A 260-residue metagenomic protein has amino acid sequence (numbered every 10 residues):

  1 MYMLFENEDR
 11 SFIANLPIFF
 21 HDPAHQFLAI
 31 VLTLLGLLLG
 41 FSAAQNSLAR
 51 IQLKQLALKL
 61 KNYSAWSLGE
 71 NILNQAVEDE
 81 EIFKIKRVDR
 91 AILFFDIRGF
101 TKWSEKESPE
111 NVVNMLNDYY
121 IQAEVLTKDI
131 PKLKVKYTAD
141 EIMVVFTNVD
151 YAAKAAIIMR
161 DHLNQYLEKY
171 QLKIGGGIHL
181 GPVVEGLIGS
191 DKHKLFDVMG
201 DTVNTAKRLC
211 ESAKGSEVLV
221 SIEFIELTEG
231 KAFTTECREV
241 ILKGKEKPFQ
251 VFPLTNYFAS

Functional and structural regions predicted by a protein language model:
M1-D9: Juxtamembrane segments at transmembrane-helix boundaries in multi-pass signal-transduction membrane proteins
F12-V88: Regulatory cytosolic signal-relay segments
D79-K154: Catalytic NTP-binding/metal-coordinating core of nucleotidyl cyclase/transferase enzymes
R98, P182-V183, N204, E223: Alpha-helix/helix-capping structural signal
W103, V145, G186-I188, L227-T228: Residues that scaffold the ATP/ADP-binding catalytic core of kinase and kinase-like folds
N114-K132, M143-G176, L180-G181, D201-K214 (+1 more regions): Alpha-helical scaffold within the catalytic cores of cyclic-nucleotide enzymes
I188-G200: Short, surface-exposed loop/helix-turn segments at secondary-structure junctions that function as lids/hinges flanking
G215-S260: Cytosolic regulatory/linker segments at or just downstream of nucleotide-handling modules in signal-transduction
